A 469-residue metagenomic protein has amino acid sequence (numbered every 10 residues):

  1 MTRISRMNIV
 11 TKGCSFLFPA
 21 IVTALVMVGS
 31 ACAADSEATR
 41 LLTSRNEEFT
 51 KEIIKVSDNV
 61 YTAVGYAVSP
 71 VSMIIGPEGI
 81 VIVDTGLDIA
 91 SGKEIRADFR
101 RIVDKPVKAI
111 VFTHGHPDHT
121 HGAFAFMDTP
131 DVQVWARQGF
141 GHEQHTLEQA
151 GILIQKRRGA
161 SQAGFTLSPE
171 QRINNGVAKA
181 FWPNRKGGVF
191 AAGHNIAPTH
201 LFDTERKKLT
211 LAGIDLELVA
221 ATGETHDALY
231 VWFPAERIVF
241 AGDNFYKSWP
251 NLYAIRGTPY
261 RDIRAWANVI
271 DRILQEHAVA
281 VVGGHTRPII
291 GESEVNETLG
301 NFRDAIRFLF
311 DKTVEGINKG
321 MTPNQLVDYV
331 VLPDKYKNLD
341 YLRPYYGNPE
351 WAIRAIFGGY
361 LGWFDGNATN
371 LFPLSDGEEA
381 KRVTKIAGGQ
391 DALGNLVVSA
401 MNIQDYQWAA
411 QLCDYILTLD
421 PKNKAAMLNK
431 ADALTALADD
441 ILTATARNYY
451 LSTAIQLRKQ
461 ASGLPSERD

Functional and structural regions predicted by a protein language model:
M1-K12: N-terminal secretory signal peptides that target proteins for export/translocation
S15-G29: Bacterial N-terminal signal peptides
A34-T43, I152-K156, F165-Q171, A180-P183 (+3 more regions): Accessory terminal helices/loops
R40, K55, H142-A220, A265-H277: Metallo-beta-lactamase
E48, I53-V56, P77-G79, I89-A136 (+1 more regions): Active-site metal-binding motif and surrounding structural segment of the metallo-beta-lactamase
T50-V103, Y230-D243: Conserved beta-strand hairpin/beta-sheet module of binuclear metal-dependent hydrolase folds, prominently
N59, I74, D84, F99 (+9 more regions): Divalent metal-coordination and catalytic microenvironments
G79-V81, L87-I89, F190, I196 (+2 more regions): Metallo-beta-lactamase
